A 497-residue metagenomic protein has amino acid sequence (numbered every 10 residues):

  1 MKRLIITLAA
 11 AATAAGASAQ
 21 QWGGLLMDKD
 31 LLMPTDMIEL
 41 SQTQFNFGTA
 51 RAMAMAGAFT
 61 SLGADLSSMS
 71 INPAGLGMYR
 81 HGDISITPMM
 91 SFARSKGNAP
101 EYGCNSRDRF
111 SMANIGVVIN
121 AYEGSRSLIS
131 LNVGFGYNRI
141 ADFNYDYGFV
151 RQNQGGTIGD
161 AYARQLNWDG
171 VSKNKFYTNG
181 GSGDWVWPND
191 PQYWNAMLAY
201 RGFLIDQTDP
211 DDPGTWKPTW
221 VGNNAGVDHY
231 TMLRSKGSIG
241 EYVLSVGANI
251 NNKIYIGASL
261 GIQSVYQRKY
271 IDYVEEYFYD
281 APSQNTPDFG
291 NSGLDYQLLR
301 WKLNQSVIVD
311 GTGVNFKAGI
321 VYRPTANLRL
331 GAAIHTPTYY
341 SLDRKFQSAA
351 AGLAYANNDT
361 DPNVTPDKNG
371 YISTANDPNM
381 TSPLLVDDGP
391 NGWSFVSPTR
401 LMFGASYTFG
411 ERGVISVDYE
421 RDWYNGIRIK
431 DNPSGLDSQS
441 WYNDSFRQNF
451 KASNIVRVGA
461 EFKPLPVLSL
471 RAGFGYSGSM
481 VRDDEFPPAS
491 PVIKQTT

Functional and structural regions predicted by a protein language model:
M1-G23: Bacterial Sec-dependent N-terminal signal peptides
A9, Y79, Y266-R268: Active-site-proximal flexible loops/turns
A11-A12, H81, E420: Hydrophobic alpha-helical membrane-insertion segments
Q20-F47, N120-T497: Outer-membrane beta-barrel porins/channels
F47-M55: N-terminal periplasmic "start-of-domain" segments of outer-membrane beta-barrel proteins
A50, L62-I71, L76-Q154, G240: Outer-membrane beta-barrel translocator/receptor signature
A54-F59, Y476-S477: Transmembrane beta-strand segments that form the barrel wall of outer-membrane beta-barrel proteins
T60, S91, E420-D422: Short, glycine-/Ser/Thr-/acidic-enriched flexible segments
